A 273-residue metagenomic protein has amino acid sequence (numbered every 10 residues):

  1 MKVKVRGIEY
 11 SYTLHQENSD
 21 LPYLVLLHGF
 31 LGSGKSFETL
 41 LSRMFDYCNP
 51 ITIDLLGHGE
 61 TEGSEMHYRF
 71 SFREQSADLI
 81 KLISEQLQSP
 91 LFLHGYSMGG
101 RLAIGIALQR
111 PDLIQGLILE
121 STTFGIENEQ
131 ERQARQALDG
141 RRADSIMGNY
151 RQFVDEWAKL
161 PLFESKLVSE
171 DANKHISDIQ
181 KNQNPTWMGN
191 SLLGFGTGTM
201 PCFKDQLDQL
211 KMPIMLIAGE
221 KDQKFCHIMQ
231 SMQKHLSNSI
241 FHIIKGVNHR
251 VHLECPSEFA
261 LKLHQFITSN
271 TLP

Functional and structural regions predicted by a protein language model:
I8, T39, I51-H94, L261: Active-site loop/oxyanion-hole signature of alpha/beta-hydrolase fold enzymes
I8-G63: Conserved HGGG/HGGXW glycine-rich cap/lid loop of the alpha/beta-hydrolase fold
G95-G99, A103: Gly/Ala-rich beta-loop-alpha elbow adjacent to hydrolase catalytic centers
L108, G116-I146: Flexible "cap/lid" loop of the alpha/beta hydrolase fold
E129-A134, M147-Q206: Conserved alpha/beta-hydrolase catalytic His-Asp/Glu region
L210, L216-A218: Short beta-strand/loop motif that positions the catalytic acidic residue of the alpha/beta-hydrolase fold
Q223-I228: Conserved alpha/beta-hydrolase "acid-adjacent" motif
V247-P256: Catalytic histidine-centered segment of alpha/beta-hydrolase-like enzymes
